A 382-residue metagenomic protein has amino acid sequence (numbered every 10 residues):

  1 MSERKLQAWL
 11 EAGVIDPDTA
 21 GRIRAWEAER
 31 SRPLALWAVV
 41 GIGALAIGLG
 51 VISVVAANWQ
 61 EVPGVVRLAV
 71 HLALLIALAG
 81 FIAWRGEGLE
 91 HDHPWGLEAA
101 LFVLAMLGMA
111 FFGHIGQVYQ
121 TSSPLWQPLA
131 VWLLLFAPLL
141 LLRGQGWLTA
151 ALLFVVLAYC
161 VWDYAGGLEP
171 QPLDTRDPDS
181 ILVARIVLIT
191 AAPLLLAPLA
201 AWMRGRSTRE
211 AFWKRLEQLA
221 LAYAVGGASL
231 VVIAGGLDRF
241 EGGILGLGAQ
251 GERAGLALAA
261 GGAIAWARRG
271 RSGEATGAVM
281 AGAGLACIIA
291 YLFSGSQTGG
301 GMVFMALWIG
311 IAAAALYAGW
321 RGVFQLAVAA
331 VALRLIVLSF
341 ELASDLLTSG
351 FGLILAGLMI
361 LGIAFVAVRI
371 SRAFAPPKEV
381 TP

Functional and structural regions predicted by a protein language model:
M1-P382: Alpha-helical multi-pass membrane segments and their bilayer interfacial helix-loop junctions
